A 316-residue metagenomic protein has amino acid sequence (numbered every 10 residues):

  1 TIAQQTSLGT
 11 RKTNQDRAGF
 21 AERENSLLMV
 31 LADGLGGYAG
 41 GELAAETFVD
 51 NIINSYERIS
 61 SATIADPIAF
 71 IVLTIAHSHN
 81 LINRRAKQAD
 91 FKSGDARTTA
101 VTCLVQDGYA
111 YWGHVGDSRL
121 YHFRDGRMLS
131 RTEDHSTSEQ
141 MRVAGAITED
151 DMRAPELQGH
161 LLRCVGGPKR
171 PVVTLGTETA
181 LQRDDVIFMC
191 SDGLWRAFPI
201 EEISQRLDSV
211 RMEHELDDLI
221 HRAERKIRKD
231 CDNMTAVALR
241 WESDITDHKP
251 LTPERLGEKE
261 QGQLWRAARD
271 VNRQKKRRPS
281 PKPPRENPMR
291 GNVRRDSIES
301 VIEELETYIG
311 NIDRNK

Functional and structural regions predicted by a protein language model:
T1-K316: PP2C/PPM-type serine/threonine phosphatase catalytic domain
